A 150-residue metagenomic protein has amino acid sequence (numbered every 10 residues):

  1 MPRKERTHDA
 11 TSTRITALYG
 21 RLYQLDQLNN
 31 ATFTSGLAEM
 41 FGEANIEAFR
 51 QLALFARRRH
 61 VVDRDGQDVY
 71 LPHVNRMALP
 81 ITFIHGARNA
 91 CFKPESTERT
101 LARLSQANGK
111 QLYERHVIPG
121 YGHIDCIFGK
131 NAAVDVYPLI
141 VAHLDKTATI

Functional and structural regions predicted by a protein language model:
M1, H85-G86, D125: Serine-dependent carboxylesterase/thioesterase catalytic core of lipase-like alpha/beta-hydrolase/SGNH enzymes
M1-D63: Alpha/beta-hydrolase-fold enzymes
T34-M40, Q67, D125-G129: Active-site rim elements
Q67-A78: The feature captures the conserved acid-bearing segment of alpha/beta-hydrolase catalytic domains
M77, F83-H85, N89: Short beta-strand/loop motif that positions the catalytic acidic residue of the alpha/beta-hydrolase fold
A90-R99: Conserved alpha/beta-hydrolase "acid-adjacent" motif
A107-I150: Catalytic active-site module of serine/aspartate enzymes centered on a nucleophile-bearing elbow/loop
